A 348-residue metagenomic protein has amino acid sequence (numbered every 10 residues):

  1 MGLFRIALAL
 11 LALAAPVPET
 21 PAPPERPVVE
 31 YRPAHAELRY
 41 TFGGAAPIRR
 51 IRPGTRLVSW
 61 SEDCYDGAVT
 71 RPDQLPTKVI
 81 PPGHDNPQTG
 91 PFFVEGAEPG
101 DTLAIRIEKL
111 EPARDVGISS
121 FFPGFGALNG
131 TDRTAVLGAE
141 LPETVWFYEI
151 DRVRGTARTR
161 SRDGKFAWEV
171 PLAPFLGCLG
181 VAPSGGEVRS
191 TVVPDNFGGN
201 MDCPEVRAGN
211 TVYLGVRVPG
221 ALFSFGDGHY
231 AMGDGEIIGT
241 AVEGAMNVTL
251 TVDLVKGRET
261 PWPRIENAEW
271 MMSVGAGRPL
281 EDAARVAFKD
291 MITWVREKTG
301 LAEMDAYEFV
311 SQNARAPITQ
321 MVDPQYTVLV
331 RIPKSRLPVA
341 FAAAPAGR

Functional and structural regions predicted by a protein language model:
M1-A9: Sec-dependent signal peptide recognition, specifically the positively charged N-region followed immediately by
R26-I80: N-terminal, Lys/Arg-enriched amphipathic/low-complexity engagement segments that precede the first folded domain
R32-F42, P82-T89, R189-F197: Short, structured beta-strand/loop micro-motifs enriched in basic residues and often containing a Trp
S59, T102-I105, L214: A generic structural signal for residues embedded in beta-strands
C64-P76, L110-S120, G220-Y230, T319-V322: Short, Lys/Arg- and Gly-enriched loop/turn segments at beta-strand edges
K109-R207: Intrinsically disordered, low-complexity linker/loop segments enriched in Gly/Pro and charged/polar residues
L172-N200, P204-E281: Conserved mixed alpha/beta catalytic, RNA-binding, or beta-rich assembly cores of soluble enzyme, regulatory
